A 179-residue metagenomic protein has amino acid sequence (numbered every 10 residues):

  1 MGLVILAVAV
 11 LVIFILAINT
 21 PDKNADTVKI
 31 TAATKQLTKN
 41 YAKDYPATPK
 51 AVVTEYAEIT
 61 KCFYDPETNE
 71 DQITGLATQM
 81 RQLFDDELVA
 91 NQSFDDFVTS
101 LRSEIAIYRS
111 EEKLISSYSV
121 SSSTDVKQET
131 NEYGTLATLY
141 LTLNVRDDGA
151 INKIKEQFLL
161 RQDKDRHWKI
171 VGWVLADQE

Functional and structural regions predicted by a protein language model:
M1, D148-A150: Extracytoplasmic/secreted cell-surface and envelope-processing proteins
M1-Q36: Amphipathic, hydrophobic N-terminal targeting peptides for secretion and organelle import
V10-I15, Q36, I73-T74, A90-F97 (+2 more regions): Short low-complexity stretches enriched in small and charged residues
D22-V28, I151-E179: Short beta-strand edge/turn micro-motifs at domain boundaries
A33-S110: Core segments of small alpha/beta cavity-forming domains
V52, A137, I154-E156: Hydrophobic core residues within well-ordered beta-strands of beta-rich domains
D95, T124, L141-V145, E156-F158 (+1 more regions): A mature extracytoplasmic/lumenal domain signature
L101-R146: Surface-exposed, charged secondary-structure patches
